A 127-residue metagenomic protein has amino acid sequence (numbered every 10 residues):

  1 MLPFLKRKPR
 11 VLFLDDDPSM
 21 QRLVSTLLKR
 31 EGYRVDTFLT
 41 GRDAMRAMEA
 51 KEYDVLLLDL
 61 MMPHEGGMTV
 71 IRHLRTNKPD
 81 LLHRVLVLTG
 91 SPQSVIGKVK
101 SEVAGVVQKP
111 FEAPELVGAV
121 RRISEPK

Functional and structural regions predicted by a protein language model:
M1-R10, P114-K127: Non-catalytic signal-transmission and effector/linker regions of two-component phosphorelay proteins
Q21, M62-P63: The feature encodes the CheY-like receiver
R22-R30: Charged docking surfaces used in two-component/phosphorelay signaling
G32-L39, A47: Short hydrophobic/Thr-rich beta-strand motif most characteristic of the beta2 strand and flanking loop of CheY-like
T40, G66-V70: Acidic catalytic/metal-coordinating carboxylates
D59: Active-site residues of response regulator receiver
T69, L82, S91-Q108, P114 (+1 more regions): Alpha4 helix (beta4-alpha4-beta5 surface) of REC/receiver domains from two-component response regulators
L86-L88: Hydrophobic/aromatic residues positioned on beta-strands within the core alpha/beta folds
